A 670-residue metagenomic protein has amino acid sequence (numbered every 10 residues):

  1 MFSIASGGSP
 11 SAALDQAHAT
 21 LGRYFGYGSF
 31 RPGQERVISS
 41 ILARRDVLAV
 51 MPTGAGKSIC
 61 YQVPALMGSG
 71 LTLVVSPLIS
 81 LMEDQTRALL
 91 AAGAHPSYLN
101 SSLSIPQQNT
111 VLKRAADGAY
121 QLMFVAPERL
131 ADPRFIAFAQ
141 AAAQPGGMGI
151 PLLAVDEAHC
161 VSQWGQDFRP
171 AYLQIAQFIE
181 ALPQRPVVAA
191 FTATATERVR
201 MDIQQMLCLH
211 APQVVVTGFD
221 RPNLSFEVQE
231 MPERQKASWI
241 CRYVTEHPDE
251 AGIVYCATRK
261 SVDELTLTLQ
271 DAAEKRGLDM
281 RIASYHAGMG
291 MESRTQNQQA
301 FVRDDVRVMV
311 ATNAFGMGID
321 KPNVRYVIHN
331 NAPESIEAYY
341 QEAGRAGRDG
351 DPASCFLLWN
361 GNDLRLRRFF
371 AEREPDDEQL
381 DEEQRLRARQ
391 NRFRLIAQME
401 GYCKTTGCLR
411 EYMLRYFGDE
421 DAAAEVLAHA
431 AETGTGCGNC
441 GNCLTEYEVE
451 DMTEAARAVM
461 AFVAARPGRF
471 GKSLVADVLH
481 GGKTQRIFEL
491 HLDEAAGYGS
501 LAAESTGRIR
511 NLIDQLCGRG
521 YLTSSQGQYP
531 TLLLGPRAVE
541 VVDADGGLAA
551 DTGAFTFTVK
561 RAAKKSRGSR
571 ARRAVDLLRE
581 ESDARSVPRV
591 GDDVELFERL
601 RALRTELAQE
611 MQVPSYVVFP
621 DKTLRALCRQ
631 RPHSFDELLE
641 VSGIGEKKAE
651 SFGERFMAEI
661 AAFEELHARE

Functional and structural regions predicted by a protein language model:
M1-A17, L366, D377-D381, R392-F393 (+2 more regions): Accessory DNA-binding and partner-docking regions appended to nucleic-acid-acting proteins, especially the terminal
F2, S6, S11, D15-Y24 (+5 more regions): Helicase motor core with emphasis on the C-terminal RecA-like subdomain
S40, Y402, A626-L627: Short alpha-helical segment immediately N-terminal to, or the first helix within, an HTH/HTH-like DNA-binding domain
Q184, P248, T406, G468 (+1 more regions): Flexible coil/turn residues that form the inter-helical turn or adjacent wing/linker of helix-turn-helix
R259, F369-E372, Q379-G434: Cys/His-rich Zn2+-binding cysteine-cluster or related metal-binding knuckle/ribbon modules and their
